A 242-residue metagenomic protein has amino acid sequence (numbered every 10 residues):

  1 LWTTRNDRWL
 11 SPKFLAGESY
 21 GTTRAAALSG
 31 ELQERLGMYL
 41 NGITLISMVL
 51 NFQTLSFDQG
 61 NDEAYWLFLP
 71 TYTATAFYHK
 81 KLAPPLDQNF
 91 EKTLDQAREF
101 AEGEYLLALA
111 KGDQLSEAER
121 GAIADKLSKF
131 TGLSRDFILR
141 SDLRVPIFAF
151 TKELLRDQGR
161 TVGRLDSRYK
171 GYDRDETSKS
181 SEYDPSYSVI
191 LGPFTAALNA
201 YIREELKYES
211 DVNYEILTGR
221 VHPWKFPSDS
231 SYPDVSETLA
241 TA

Functional and structural regions predicted by a protein language model:
L1-T4: Alpha/beta-hydrolase active-site loop
N6-Y20: Alpha/beta-hydrolase fold nucleophile elbow
D7, G37, L239-A240: Residue-level signal for alpha-helix termini/capping positions
S11-L15, Y39-T44, A242: Beta-sheet entry/capping signal
A16-G30: Glycine-rich nucleophile elbow surrounding the catalytic serine of serine-hydrolase chemistry
E18, S116, P227-S228: Aromatic-acidic/polar surface patches that form glycan- and anion
S29, Q33-G132: A catalytic-pocket lid/entrance helix-loop region that shapes and gates access to the active site across common
I46-S47, N51-W66, G121-A242: C-terminal subdomain of alpha/beta-hydrolase-fold enzymes, centered on the catalytic histidine and its supporting
